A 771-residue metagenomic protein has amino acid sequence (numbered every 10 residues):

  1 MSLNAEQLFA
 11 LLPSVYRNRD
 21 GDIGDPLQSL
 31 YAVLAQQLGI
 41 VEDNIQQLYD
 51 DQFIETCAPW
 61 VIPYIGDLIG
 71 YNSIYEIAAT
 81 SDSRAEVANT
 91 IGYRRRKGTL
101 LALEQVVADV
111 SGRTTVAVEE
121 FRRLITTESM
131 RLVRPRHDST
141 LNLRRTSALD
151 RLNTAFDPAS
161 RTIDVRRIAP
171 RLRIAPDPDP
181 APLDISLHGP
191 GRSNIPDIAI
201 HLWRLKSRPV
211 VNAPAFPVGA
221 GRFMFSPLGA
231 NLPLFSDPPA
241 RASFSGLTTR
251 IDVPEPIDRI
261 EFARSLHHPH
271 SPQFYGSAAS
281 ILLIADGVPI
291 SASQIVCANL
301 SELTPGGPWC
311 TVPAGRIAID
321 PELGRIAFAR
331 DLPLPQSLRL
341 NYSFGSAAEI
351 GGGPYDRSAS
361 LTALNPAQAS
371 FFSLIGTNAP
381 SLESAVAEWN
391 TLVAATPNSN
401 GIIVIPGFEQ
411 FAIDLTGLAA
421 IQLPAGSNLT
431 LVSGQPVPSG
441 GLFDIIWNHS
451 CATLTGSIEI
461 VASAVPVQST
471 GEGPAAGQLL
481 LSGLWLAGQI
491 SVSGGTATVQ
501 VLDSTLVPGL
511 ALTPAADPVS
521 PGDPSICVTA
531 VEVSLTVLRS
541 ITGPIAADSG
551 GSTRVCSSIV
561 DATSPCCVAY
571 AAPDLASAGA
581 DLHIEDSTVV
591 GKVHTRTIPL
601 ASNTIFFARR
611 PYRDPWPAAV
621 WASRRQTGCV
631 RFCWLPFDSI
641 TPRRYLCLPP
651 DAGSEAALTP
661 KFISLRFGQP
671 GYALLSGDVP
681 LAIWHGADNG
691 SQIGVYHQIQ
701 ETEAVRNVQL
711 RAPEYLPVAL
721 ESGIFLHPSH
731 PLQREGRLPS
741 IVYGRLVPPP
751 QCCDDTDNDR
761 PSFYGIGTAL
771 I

Functional and structural regions predicted by a protein language model:
M1-A367: Compositionally biased, low-complexity/repeat regions
V87, T377-E383, A387, T391-A452 (+1 more regions): N-terminal extracellular ligand-recognition/capping segment immediately after the signal peptide
T115, G315-R325, R330-A348, W621-L658 (+1 more regions): C-terminal, active-site-flanking charged/polar segments
E349-L392: Right-handed parallel beta-helix/beta-solenoid
D414-T416, G440-F443, H449, L486-G494 (+6 more regions): Short glycine/acidic-rich loop motifs that flank beta-strands on beta-rich extracellular proteins
Q422-S493, G509-V519, D523: Right-handed parallel beta-helix/beta-spiral solenoid domain characteristic of secreted/periplasmic
Q478-L484, T498-L510, E532-I545, G550-P565 (+4 more regions): Right-handed parallel beta-helix
S639, R644-I771: Extracellular/surface-exposed low-complexity segments
